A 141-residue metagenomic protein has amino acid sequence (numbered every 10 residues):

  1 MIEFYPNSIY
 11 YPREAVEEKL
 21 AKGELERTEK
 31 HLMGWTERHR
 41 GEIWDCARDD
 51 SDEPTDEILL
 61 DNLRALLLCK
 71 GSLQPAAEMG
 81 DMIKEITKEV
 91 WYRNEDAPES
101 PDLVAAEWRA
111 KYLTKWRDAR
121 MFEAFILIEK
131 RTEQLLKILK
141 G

Functional and structural regions predicted by a protein language model:
M1-R13: Short, extreme N-terminal segment that most often corresponds to the first beta-strand
K19-K22: Short, flexible N-terminal segments of the mature chain
E24, M33-G141: Polar low-complexity intrinsically disordered regions
